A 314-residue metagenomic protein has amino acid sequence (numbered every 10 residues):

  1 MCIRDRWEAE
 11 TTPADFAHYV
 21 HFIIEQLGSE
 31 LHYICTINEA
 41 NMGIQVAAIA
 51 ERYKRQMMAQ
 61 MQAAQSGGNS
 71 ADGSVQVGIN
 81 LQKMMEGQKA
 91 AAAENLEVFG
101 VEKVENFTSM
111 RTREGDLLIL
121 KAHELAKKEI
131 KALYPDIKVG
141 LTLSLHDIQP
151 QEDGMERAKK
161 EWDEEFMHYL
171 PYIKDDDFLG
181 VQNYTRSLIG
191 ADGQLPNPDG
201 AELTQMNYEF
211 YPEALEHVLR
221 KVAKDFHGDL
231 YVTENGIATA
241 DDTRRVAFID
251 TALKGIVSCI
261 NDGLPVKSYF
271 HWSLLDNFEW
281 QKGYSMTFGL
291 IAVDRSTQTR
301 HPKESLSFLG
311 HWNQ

Functional and structural regions predicted by a protein language model:
M1-Q314: Non-catalytic scaffold segments within catalytic domains of secreted glycoside hydrolases
